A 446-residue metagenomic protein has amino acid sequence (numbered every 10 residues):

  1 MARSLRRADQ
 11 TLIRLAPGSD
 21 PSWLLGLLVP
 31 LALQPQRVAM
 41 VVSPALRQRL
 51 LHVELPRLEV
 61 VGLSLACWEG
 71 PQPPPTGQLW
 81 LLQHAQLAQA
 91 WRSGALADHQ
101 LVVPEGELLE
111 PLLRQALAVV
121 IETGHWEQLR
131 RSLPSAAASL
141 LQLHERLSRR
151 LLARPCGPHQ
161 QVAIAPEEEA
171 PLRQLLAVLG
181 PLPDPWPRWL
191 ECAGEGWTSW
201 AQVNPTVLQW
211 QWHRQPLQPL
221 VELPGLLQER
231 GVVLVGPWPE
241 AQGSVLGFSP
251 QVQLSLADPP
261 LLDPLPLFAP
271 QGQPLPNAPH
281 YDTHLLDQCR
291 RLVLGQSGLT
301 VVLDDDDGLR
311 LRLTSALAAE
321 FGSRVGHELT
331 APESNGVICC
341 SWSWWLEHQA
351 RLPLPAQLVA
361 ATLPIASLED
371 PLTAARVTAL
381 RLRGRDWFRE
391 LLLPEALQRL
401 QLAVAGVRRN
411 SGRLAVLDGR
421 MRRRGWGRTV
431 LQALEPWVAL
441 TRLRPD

Functional and structural regions predicted by a protein language model:
M1-A16, D98-H99, E105-L317, M421-T429 (+1 more regions): Conserved coupling segment at the C-terminus of the helicase ATP-binding
Q10-L65, D306: Conserved Walker A/P-loop ATP-binding site and its immediately adjacent core in helicase/helicase-like ATPase domains
Q36-R37, A97-D98, R230, S249 (+3 more regions): Short glycine-/polar-rich loops that comprise or flank the Walker A/P-loop and associated switch/sensor motifs
A39-V41, L79-Q83, Q100-V103, G231-G236 (+3 more regions): Structural recognition of the conserved hydrophobic beta-strand(s) that form the central parallel beta-sheet of P-loop
V42, E59-P71, Q253-L254, V301 (+1 more regions): Conserved RecA-like helicase motor-core motifs
A45-R47, Q86-A88, E107-L109, W238-A241 (+4 more regions): Conserved nucleotide-binding/hydrolysis micro-motifs of P-loop NTPases
W68-L113, G336-L352: Conserved RecA-like ASCE ATPase "motif II neighborhood" in helicase/translocase motors
S334-R424: Conserved RecA-like P-loop NTPase helicase motor core
